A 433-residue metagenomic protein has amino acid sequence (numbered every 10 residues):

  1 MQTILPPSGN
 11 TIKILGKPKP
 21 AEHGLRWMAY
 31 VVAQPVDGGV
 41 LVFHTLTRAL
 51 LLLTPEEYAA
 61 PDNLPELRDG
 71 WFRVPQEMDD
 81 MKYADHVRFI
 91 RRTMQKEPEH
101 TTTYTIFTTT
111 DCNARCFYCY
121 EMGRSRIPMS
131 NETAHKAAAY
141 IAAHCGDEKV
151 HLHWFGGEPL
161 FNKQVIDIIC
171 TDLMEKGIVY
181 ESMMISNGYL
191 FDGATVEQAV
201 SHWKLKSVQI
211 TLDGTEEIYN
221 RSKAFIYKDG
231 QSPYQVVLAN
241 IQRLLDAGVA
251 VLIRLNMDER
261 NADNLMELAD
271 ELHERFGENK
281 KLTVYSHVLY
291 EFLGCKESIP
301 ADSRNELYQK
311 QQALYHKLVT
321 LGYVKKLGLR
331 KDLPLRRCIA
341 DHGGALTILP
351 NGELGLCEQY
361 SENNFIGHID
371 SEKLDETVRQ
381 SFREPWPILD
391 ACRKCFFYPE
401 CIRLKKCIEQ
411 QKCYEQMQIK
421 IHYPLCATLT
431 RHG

Functional and structural regions predicted by a protein language model:
T3-G9, K19, H23-A29, D37 (+1 more regions): Flexible mid-to-C-terminal extensions adjoining Fe-S/redox cofactors in radical SAM and related proteins
I12, P18-L52, P65-T105: N-terminal [4Fe-4S]-dependent radical SAM core
L41-F43, G343-Q359: Active-site and channel-lining beta-strand-loop segments that bind or position nucleotide-derived/phosphorylated
T47, M122-I127, R221-G230: Short glycine-enriched, charge-decorated loop/helix-capping segments at active-site entrances that position
D85-Q198, H202, K206: Conserved alpha-helical substructure of the radical SAM core
F117-Y120, G355, R393-F396: Cys/His/Pro-rich metal-binding microdomains
V196, W203-E216, K281-L289: Non-cysteine beta-strand/loop elements that form the S-adenosyl-L-methionine
E217-D341, T347-N351: Radical SAM enzyme [4Fe-4S]-AdoMet core and its adjacent flexible, acidic and glycine-rich loops/tails across
